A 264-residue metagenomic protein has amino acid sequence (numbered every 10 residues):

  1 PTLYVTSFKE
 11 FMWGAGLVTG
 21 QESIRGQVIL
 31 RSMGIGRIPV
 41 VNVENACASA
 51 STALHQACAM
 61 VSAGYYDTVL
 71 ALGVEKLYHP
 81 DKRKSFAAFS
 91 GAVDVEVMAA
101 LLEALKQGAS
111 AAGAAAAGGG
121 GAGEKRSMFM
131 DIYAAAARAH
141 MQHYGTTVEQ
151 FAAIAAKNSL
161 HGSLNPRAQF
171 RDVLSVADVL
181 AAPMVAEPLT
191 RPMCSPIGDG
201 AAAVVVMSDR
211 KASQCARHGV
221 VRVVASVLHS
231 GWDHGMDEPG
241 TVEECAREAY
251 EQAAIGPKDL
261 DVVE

Functional and structural regions predicted by a protein language model:
P1-F8, H140-G145, C245-D259: Phosphate/pyrophosphate-binding loops at sites that engage ATP/ADP/AMP, CoA/4′-phosphopantetheine, polyphosphate
P1-L3, M33, S49, A53 (+5 more regions): Stable alpha-helical structural segments in soluble proteins, enriched in small hydrophobic residues
V5-G14, P39-N45, V69-G73, Q150-A156 (+2 more regions): Beta-strand segments within the central parallel beta-sheet cores of soluble alpha/beta enzyme folds
A15-T68, K76-G119, E124-Y133, F170-P196 (+1 more regions): Conserved catalytic cysteine-centered active-site region of acyl-thioester-dependent Claisen-condensing enzymes
G26, A137, A246: Generic structural marker for isolated residues within well-ordered, non-membrane alpha-helices of soluble domains
E44-E75, M130-L164, V204-R210: Active-site-proximal alpha-helical scaffold in enzymes
V69, G73-F86, A155-Q169, S230-G235: Acyl-CoA/ACP chain-elongation machinery
M98-G113, G119-G123, A153, M184-E248 (+1 more regions): Condensing-enzyme catalytic core mediating Claisen C-C bond formation in acyl metabolism
